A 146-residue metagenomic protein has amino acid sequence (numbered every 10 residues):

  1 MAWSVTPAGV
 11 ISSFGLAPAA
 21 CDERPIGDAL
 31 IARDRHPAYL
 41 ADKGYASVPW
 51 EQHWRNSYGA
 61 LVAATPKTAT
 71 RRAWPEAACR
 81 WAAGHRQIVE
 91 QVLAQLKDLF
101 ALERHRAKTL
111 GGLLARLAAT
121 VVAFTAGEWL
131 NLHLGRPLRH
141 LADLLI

Functional and structural regions predicted by a protein language model:
M1-Y58, A63-K67: Polybasic low-complexity intrinsically disordered regions
G9, E90, V122: A residue-level signal for conserved active-site and pocket-lining positions in enzyme catalytic cores
E23, H85, A118: Hydrophobic (often cysteine-bearing) scaffold residues that line and stabilize catalytic clefts of nucleotide/cofactor
A29-A32, W81, A107, L113-L114 (+1 more regions): Short, charged/polar low-complexity linear motifs in solvent-exposed/disordered segments
A38, K43-G112: Helix-centered, glycine/charged polyanion-binding patches within enzymatic domains that contact phosphate-containing
A115-I146: C-terminal domain-tail junction helix/linker
